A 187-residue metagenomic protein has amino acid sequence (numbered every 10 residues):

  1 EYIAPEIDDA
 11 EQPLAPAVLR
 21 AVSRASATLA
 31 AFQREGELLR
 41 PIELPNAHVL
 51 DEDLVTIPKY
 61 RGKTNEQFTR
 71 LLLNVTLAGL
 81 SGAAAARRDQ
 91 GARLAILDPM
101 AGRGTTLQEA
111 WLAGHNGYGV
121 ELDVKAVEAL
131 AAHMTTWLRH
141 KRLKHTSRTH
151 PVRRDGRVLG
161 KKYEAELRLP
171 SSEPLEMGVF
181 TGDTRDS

Functional and structural regions predicted by a protein language model:
E1-I42: N-terminal accessory interaction module
R34-L97, A101-S187: Class I S-adenosyl-L-methionine-dependent methyltransferase catalytic core
